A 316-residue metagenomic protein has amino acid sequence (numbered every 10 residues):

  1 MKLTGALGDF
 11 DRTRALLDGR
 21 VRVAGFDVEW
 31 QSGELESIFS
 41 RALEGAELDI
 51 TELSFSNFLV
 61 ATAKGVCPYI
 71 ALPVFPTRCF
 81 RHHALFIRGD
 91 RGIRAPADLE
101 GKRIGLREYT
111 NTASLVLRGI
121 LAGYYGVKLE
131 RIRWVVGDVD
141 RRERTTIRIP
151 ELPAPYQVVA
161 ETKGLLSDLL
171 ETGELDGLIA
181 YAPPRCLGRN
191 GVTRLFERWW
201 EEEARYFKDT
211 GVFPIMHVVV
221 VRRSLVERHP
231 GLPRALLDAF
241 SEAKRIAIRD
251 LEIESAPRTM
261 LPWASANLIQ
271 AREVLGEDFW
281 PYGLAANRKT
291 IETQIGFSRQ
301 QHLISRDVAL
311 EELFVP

Functional and structural regions predicted by a protein language model:
M1-T4: Extreme N-terminal starter segment of soluble prokaryotic enzymes
D11-E130, W134-G137, R141: Short, glycine-/small- and polar/acidic-enriched structural segments that line small-molecule recognition paths
W30-R41, R94, I132-E171, A309-P316: Short helix-initiation/N-cap motifs at beta->coil->alpha
T145-L251: Pocket-lining segment of extracytoplasmic ligand-binding domains
V220, V226-Q300: Secondary-structure end/capping motifs
T290-P316: Short hairpin/turn module used for nucleic-acid contact or packing/dimerization
